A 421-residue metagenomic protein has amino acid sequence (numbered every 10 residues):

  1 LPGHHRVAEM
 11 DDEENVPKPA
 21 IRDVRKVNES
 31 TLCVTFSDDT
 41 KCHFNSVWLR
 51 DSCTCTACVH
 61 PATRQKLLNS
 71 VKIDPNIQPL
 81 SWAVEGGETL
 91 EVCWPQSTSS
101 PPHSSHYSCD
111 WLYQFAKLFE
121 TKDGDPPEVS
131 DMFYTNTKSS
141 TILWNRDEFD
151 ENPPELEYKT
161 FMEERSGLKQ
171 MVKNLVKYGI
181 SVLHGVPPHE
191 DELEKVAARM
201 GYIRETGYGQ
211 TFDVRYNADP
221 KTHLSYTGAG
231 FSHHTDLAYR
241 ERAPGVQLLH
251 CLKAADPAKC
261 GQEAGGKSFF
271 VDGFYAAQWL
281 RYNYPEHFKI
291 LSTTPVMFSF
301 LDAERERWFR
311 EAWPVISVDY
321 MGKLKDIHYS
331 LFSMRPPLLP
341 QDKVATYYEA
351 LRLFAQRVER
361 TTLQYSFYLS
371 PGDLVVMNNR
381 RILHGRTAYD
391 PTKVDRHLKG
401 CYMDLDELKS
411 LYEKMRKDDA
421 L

Functional and structural regions predicted by a protein language model:
L1-F161: Motif-centric detector for short Cys/His coordination patterns
T135-I180, H184-L421: Active-site environment of non-heme Fe oxygenases that use a 2-His-1-carboxylate facial triad
